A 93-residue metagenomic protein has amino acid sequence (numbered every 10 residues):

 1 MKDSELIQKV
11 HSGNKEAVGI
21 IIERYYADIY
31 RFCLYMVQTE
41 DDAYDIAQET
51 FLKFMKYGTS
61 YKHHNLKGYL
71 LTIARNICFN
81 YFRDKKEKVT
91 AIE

Functional and structural regions predicted by a protein language model:
M1-S4: Acidic, Ser/Thr- and Pro/Gly-rich low-complexity regulatory segments
I7-Y30: A short, charge-rich alpha-helical start-of-domain segment used by transcription regulators
I22-E40, Y57: Amphipathic, Lys/Arg- and hydrophobic-enriched alpha-helical face
R31, D45-L52, K56, H64-N76: Structural recognition of an alpha-helix C-terminal capping motif at a helix-to-coil junction
Y61: Glycine-rich phosphate-binding loop
R75-I92: Arg/Lys-rich amphipathic alpha helix in sigma70-family domain 2
